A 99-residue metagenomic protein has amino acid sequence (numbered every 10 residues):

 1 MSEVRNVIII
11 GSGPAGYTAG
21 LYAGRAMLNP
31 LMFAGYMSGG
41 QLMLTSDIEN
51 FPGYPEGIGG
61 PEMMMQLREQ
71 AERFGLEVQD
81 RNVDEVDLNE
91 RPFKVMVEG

Functional and structural regions predicted by a protein language model:
S2-A15: Beta1/beta-strand and adjacent pyrophosphate-binding region of the FAD-binding site in flavoprotein oxidoreductases
E3-N6, F33, G59: N-terminal/domain-start alpha-helical segments
E3-R5, A26, Q79, R91: Residue-level preference for short coil/turn positions at secondary-structure junctions
I8-I10, G24-L44: Glycine-rich FAD pyrophosphate-binding loop
I10-G13, A34, Q79-N82: A secondary-structure boundary/capping signal
G16, G39, G57: Flexible, glycine-rich phosphate/dinucleotide-binding loops and adjacent beta-alpha linkers at cofactor/substrate
M43-G99: N-terminal Rossmann-like dinucleotide/flavin-binding domain of flavoprotein oxidoreductases that bind FAD/FMN
